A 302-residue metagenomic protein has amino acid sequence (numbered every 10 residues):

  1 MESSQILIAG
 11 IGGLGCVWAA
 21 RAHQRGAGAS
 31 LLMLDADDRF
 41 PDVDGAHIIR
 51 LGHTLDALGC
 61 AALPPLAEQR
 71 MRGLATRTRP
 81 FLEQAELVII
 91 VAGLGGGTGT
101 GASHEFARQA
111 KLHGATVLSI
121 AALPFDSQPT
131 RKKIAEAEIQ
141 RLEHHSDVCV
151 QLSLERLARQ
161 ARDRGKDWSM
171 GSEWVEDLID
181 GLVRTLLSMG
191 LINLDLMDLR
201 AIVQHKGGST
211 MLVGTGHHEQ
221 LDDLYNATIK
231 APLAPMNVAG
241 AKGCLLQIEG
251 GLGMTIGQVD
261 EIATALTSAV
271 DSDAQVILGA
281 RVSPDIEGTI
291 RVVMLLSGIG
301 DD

Functional and structural regions predicted by a protein language model:
M1-D302: Tubulin/FtsZ superfamily GTPase core signature
